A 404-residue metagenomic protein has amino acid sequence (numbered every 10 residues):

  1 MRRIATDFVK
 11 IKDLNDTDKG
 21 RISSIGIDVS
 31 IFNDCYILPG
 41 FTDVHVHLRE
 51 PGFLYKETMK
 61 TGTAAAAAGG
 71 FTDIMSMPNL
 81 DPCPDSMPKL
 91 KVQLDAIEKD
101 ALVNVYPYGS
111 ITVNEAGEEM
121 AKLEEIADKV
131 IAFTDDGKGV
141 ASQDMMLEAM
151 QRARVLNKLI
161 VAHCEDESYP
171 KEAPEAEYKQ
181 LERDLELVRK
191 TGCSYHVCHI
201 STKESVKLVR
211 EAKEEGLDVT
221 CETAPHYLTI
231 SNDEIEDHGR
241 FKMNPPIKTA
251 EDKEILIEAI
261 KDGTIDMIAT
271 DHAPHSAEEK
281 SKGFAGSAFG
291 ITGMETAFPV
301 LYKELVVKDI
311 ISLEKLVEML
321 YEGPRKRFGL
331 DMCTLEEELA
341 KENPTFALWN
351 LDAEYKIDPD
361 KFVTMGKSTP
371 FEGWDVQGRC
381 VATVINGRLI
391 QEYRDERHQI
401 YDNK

Functional and structural regions predicted by a protein language model:
M1-G40: Histidine-rich, glycine-flanked metal-binding segment
V9, D34, H45, A66 (+12 more regions): Divalent metal-coordination and catalytic microenvironments
C35-D100: Metal-associated gating/positioning segment near the N- to mid-region
V44-E57, Y106-E118, G137, E172-E175: Active-site mouth loops of central-metabolism enzymes
M87-N104, R152-A162, T296-V300: Alpha-helix-loop-beta-strand connector modules within alpha/beta enzyme cores
M120-I268: Histidine/acidic residue-rich metal-binding segments in metalloenzymes
E175-G192, K261, M267-I268, A273-L348: His/Asp/Glu-enriched, well-ordered alpha-helical/loop segment that forms or immediately abuts the divalent-metal
G283, L339-K404: C-terminal cap of metal-dependent C-N hydrolases
